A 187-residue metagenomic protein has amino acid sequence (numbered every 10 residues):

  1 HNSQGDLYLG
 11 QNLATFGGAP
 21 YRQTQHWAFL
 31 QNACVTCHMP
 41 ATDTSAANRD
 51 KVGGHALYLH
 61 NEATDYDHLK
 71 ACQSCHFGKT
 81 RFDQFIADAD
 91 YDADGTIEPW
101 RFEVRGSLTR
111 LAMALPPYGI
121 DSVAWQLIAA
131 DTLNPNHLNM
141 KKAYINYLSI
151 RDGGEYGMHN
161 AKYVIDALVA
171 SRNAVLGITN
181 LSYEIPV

Functional and structural regions predicted by a protein language model:
H1-V187: C-type cytochrome heme-c attachment and multiheme electron-transfer modules
